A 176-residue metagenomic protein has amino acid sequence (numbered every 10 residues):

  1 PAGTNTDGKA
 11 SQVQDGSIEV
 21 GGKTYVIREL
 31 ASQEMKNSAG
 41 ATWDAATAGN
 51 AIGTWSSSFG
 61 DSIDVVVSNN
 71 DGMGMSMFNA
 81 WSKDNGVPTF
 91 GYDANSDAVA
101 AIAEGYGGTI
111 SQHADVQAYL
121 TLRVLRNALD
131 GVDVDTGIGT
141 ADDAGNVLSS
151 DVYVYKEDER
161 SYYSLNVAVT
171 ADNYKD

Functional and structural regions predicted by a protein language model:
P1-D176: A residue-level marker of the well-folded mature domains of exported/periplasmic proteins
